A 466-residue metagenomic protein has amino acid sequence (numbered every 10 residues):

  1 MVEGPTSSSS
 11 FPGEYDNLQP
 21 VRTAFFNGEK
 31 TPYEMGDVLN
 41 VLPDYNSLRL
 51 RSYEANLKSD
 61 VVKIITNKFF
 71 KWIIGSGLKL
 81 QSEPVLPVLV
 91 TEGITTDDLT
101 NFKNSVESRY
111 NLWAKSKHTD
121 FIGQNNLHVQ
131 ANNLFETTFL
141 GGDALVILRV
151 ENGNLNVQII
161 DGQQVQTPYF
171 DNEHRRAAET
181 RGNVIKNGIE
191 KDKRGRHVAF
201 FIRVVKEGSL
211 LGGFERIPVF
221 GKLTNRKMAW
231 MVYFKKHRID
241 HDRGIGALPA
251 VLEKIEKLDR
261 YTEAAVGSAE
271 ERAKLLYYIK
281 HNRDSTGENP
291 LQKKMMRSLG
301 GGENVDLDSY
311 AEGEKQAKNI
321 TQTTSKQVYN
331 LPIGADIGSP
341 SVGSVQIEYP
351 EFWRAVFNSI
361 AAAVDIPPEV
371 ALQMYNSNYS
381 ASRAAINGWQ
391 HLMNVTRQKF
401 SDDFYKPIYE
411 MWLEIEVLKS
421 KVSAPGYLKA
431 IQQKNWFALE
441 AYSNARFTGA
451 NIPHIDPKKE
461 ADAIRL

Functional and structural regions predicted by a protein language model:
M1-L140, L148-L155: Extended, helix-rich architectural segments
T100, K117, T323-P457: Surface-exposed loop-to-helix/strand elements on domain peripheries
N125-Q130, R149-V165, S285-R297, A311-A317 (+1 more regions): Charge-rich, acidic-biased intrinsically disordered regions
L127, A131-F214: Extended, Lys/Arg-enriched charged tracts that mediate electrostatic binding to polyanionic substrates
V146, L258, F404: Short, conserved catalytic/metal-binding motifs centered on acidic residues
V219-Y233: A short, charged helix-loop
W230-A381: Extended, charged amphipathic alpha-helical segments
P457-L466: Charged substrate- and nucleic-acid-binding regions of tRNA-handling and nucleotidyl-transfer enzymes, centered on
